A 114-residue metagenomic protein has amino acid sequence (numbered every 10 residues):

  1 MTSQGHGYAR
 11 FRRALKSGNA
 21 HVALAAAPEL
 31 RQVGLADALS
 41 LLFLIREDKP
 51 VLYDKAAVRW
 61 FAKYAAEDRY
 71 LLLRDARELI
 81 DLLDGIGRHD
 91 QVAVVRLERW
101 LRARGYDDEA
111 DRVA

Functional and structural regions predicted by a protein language model:
M1-A114: Long, low-complexity, acidic Ser/Pro- and Gly-enriched intrinsically disordered regions in large eukaryotic
